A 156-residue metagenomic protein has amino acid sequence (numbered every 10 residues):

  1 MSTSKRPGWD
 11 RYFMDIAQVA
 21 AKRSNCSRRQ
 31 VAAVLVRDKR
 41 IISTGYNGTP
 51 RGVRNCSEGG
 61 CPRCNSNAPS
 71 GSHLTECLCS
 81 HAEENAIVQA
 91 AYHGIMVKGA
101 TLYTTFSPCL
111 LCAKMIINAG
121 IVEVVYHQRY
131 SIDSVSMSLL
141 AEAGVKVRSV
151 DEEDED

Functional and structural regions predicted by a protein language model:
M1-D156: Zinc-dependent deaminase catalytic domain
